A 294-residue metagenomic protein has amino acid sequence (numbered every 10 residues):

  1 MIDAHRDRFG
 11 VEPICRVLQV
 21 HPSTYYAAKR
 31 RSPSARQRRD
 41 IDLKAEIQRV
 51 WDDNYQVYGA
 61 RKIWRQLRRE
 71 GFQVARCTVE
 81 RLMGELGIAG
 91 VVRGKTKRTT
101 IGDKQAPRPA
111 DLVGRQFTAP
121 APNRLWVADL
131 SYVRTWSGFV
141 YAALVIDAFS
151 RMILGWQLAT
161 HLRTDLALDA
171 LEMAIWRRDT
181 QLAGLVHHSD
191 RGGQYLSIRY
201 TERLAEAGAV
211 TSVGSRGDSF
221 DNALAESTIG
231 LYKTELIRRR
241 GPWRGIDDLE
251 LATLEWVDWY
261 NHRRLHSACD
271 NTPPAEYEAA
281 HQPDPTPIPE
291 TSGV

Functional and structural regions predicted by a protein language model:
M1-V294: Charged DNA-binding/catalytic regions of mobile-element recombinases
